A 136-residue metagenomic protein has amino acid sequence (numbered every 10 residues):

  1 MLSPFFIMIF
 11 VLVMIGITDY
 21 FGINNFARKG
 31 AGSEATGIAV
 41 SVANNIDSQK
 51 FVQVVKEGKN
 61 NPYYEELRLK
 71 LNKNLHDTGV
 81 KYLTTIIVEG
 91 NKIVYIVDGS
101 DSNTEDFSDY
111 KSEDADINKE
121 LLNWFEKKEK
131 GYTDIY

Functional and structural regions predicted by a protein language model:
M1-G22: Extreme N-terminal signal-anchor transmembrane helix of membrane signaling/transducer proteins, especially in bacteria
P4, D19, N25-K29, K130-Y136: Extended interaction regions within the primary functional domain
T18-N44, G58-P62: Juxtamembrane membrane-water interface segments immediately C-terminal to a transmembrane helix
F26-E34, I38, G90-F107: N-terminal short leaders/motifs
I46-D98: Extracytoplasmic/periplasmic helical hairpin of the input-sensing domain located between the first two N-terminal
S100-Y136: Extracytoplasmic/periplasmic sensor domains and loops in membrane signaling proteins
